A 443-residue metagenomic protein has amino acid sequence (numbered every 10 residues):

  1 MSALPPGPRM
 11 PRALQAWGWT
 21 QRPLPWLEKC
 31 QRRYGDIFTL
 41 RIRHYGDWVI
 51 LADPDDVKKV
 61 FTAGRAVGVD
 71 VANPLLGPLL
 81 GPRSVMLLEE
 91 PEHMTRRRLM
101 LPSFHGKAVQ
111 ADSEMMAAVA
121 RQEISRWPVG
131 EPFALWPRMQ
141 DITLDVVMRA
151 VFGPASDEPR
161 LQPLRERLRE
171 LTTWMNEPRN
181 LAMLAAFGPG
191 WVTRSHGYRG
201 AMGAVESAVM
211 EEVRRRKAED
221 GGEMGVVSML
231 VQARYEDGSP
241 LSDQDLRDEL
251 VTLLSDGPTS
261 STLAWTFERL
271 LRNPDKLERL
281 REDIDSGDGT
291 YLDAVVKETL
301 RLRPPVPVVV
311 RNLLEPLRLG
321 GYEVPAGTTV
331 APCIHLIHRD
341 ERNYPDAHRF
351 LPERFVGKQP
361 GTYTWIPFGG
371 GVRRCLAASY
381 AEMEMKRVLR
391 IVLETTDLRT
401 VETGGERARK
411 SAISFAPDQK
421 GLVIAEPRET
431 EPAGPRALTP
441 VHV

Functional and structural regions predicted by a protein language model:
M1-L4, G68-L76, A108-T262: Cytochrome P450 heme-thiolate monooxygenase catalytic core
M1-P91, T95, A118-Q122, T364 (+1 more regions): N-terminal membrane-proximal hinge/A-helix region immediately C-terminal to the signal-anchor transmembrane segment
L4-M10, S113, A117, L164-E170 (+9 more regions): Cytochrome P450 I-helix active-site segment
A16-G35, S286-G320, E341: Conserved cytochrome P450 K-helix E-x-x-R motif and the immediately C-terminal K′/meander segment
T95, V251, Y322, H348 (+3 more regions): Cytochrome P450 heme-thiolate "Cys pocket" and heme-binding signature region
R194-Y198, A208, L292, E298-R301 (+2 more regions): C-terminal domain-closing interface element
P258-D283, A378-T396: Cytochrome P450 catalytic-core helices
P332-K358, A437-P440: Conserved cytochrome P450 K-helix/beta-meander segment immediately N-terminal to the heme-binding cysteine loop
